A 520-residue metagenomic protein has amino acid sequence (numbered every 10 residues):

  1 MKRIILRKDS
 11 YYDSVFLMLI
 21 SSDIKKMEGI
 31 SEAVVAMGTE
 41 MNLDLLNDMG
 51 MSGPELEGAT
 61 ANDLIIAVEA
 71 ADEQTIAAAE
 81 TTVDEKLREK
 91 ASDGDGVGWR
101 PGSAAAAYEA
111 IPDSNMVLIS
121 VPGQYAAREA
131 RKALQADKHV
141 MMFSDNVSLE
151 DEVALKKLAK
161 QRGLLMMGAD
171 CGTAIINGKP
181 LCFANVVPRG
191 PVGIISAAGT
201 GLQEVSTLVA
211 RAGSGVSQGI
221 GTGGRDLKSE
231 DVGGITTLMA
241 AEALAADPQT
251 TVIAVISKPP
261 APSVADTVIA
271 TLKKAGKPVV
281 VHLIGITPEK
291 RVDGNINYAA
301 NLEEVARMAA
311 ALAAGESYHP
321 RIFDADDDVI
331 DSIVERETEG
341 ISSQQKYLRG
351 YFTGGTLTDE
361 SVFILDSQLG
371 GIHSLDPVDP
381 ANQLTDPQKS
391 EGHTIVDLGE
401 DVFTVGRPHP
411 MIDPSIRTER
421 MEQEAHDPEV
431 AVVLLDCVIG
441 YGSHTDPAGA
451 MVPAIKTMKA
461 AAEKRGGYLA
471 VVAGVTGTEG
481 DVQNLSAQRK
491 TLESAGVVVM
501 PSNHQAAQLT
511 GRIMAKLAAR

Functional and structural regions predicted by a protein language model:
M1-R520: Catalytic-core regions of core metabolic enzymes, especially those transforming organic acids/acyl-group intermediates
